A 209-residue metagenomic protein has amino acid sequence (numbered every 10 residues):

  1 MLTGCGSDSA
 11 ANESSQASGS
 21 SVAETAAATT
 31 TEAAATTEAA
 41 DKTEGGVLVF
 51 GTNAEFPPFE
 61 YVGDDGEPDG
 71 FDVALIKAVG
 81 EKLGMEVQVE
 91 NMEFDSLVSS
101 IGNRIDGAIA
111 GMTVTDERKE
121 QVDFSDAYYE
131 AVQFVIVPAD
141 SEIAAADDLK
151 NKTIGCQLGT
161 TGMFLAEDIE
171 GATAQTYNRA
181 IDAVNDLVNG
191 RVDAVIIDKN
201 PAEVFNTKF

Functional and structural regions predicted by a protein language model:
G4-E24: Bacterial lipoprotein signal-peptidase II cleavage site
D41-M112: Extracytoplasmic small-molecule ligand-binding "clamshell" domains of the periplasmic binding protein/Venus flytrap
E60-D64, I76-M85, T161-R179, N206-F209: Ligand-binding cleft/hinge of the Venus flytrap
V73, V89-S100, S141, L158 (+1 more regions): Short helix-initiation/N-cap motifs at beta->coil->alpha
G84-E86, G102-A110, T153, V188-P201: Alpha-to-beta junction loops
D95-S99, M112-Q121, L165-D168, D193-F209: A ligand-binding cleft/hinge motif common to bilobed small-molecule-binding domains
V122-F134: Short Pro/Gly-enriched coil loops immediately N-terminal to beta-strands
V137-I154: Flexible hinge/capping segments at coil-to-helix
